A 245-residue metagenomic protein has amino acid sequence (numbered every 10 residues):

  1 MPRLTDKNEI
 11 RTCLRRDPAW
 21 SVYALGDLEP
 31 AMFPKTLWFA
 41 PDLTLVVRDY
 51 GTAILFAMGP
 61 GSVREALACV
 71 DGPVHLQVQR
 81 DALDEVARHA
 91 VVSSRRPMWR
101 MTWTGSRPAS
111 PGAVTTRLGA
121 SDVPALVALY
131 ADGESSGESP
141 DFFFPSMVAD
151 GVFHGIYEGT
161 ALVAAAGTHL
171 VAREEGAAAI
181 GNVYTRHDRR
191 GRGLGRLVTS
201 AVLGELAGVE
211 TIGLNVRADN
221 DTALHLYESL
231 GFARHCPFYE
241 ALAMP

Functional and structural regions predicted by a protein language model:
M1-T5, I10-V70, V163-G181: Conserved donor-binding loop and adjoining core beta-sheet/short helix segment in diverse acyl/aminoacyl transferases
M1-V22, P97-W99, T104-E138: Short amphipathic alpha-helix that is part of the acyltransferase structural core
K35, P41-G112: Acyl-donor-binding surface of acyltransferase catalytic domains
G61-C69, T185-H187, G191-L206, L224-S229: Conserved acetyl-CoA-binding loop-helix of GNAT-fold acetyltransferases
V70-R80, T199, L206-V216: Conserved GNAT acetyl-CoA-binding A-motif
Q77-A82, L214-L224, E228, E240-P245: Conserved beta-strand-loop-alpha-helix junction that forms the acyl-donor binding cleft
V86-A87, L226-Y227, F232: Conserved active-site tyrosine of GNAT-family acetyltransferases
P108-A178: Flexible, substrate/cofactor-facing loop regions flanked by secondary structure within enzyme catalytic domains
